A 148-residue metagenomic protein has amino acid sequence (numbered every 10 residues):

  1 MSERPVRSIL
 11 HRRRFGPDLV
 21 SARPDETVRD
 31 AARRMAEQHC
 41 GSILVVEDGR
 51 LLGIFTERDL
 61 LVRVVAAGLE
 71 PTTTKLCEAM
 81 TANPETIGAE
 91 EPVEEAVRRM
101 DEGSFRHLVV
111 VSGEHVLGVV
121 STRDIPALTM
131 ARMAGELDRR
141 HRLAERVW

Functional and structural regions predicted by a protein language model:
M1-W148: Tandem CBS (Cystathionine beta-synthase) repeat/Bateman regulatory domains
